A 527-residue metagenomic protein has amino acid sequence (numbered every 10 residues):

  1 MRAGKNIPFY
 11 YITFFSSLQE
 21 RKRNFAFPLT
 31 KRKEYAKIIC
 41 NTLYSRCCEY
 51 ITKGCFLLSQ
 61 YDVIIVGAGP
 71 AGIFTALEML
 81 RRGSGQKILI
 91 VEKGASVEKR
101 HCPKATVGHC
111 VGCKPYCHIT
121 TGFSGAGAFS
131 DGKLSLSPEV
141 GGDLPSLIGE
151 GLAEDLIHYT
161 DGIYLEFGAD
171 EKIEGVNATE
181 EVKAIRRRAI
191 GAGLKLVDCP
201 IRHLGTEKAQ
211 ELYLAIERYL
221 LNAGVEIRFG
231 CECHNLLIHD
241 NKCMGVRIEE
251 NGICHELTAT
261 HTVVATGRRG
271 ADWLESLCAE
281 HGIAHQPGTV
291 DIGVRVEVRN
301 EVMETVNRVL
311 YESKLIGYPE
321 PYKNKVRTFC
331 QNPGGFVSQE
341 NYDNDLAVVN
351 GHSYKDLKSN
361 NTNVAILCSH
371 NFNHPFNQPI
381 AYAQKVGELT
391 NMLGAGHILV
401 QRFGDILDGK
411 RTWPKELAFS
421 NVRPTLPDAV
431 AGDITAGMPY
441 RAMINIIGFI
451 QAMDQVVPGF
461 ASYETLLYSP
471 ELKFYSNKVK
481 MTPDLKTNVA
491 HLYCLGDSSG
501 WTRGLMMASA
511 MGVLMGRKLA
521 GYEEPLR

Functional and structural regions predicted by a protein language model:
G4-T13, L18, R23-F25, L29 (+3 more regions): Short terminal hydrophobic/aromatic SLiMs and anchors at protein ends
E34, E49, K104, D143-P145 (+1 more regions): Hydrophobic alpha-helical membrane context
Y35-K37, L57-L58: Extreme N-termini of proteins with methionine-enriched Sec-type signal peptides or N-terminal signal-anchor
C48, G54-Q60: Extreme N-terminus of proteins, especially the signal/transit-peptide cleavage junction and the first residues
L58-P138, V182-R527: Residues forming the flavin
L134-G141, P145-L204: Rossmann-like flavin
